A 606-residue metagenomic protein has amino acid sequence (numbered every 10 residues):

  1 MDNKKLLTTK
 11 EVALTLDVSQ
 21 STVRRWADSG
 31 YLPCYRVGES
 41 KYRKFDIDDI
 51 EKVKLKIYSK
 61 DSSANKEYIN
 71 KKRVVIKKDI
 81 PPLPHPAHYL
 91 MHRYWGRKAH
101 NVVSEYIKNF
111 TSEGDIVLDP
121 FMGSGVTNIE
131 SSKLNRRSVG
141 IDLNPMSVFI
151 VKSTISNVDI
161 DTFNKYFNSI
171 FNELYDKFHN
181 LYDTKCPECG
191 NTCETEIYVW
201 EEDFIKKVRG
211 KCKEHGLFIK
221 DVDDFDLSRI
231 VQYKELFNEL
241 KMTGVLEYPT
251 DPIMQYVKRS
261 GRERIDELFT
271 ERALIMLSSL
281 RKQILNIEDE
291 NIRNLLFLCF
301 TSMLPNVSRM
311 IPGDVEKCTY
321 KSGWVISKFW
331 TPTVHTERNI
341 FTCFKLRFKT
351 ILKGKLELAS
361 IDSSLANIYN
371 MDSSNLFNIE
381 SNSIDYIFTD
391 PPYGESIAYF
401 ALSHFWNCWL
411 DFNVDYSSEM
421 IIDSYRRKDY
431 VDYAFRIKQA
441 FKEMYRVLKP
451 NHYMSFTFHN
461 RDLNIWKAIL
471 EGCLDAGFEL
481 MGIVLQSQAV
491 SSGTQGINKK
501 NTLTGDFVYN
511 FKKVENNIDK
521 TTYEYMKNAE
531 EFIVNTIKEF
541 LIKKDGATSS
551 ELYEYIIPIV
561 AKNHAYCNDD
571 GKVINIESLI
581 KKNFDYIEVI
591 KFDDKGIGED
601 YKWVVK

Functional and structural regions predicted by a protein language model:
M1-R25: Polyanion-binding surface elements
K10, P33-Y58: Short helix-start
D17-Y42: Major-groove DNA-recognition helix of helix-turn-helix-type DNA-binding domains
Y68-L118, L134-E380, Y399-R426, A440 (+6 more regions): Nucleic-acid modification enzymes, centered on SAM-dependent nucleic-acid methyltransferases
F121-G125: Class I SAM-dependent methyltransferase "Motif I" SAM/SAH-binding loop
P392-E443, N451, S455, H459-N464 (+1 more regions): Mobile active-site "lid"/loop adjacent to the S-adenosyl-L-methionine
Y523-M526, C567-K606: Charged low-complexity interaction tracts in eukaryotic proteins
S549-I557: A short acidic, leucine-rich amphipathic alpha-helix
